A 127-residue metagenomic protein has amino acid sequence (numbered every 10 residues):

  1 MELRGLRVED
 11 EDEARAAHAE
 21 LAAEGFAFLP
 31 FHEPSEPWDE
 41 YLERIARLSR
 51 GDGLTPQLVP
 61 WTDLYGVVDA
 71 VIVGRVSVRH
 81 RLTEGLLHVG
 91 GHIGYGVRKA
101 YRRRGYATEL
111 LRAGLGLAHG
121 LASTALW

Functional and structural regions predicted by a protein language model:
M1-H92, K99, L117: GNAT-family acyltransferases
E11, R103, A125-L126: Internal amphipathic alpha-helical segments of the cytochrome P450 catalytic fold
I93-G96, A107: Gly/Ser/Thr-rich beta-alpha loop segments that engage phosphate groups in nucleotides
G96, A113-G114: Short, hydrophobic/aromatic alpha-helical segments in well-folded domains
Y101, G105-A113: Conserved acetyl-CoA pyrophosphate-binding loop and the N-cap/start of the following alpha-helix in GNAT-like
A118-W127: Conserved GNAT acetyl-CoA-binding A-motif
